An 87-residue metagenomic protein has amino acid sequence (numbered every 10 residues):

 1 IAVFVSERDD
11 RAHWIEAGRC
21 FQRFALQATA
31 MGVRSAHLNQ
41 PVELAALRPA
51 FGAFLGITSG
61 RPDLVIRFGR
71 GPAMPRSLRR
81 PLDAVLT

Functional and structural regions predicted by a protein language model:
I1-T87: Acidic, surface-exposed loops and disordered segments
